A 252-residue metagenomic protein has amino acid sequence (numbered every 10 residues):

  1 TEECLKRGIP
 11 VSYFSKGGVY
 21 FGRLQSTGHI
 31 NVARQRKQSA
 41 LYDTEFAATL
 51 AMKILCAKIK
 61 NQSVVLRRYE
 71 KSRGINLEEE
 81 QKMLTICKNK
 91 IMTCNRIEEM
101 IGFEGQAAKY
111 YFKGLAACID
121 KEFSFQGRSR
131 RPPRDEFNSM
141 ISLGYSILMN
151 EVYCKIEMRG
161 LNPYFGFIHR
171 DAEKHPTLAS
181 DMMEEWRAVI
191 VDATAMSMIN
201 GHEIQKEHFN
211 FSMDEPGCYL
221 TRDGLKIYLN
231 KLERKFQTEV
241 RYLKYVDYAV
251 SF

Functional and structural regions predicted by a protein language model:
T1-Q38, Y42, F46: Trp/Phe/Arg-rich N-terminal binding region typifying the photolyase-homology
N31-F252: Active-site helix-to-loop segments that bind/position phosphate- or nucleotide-bearing substrates and donors across
